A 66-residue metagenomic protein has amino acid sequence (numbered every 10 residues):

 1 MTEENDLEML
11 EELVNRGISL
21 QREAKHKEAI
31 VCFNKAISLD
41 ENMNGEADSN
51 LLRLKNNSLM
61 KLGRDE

Functional and structural regions predicted by a protein language model:
M1-E12: TPR-adjacent "capping" and linker segments in tetratricopeptide-repeat scaffold/adaptor proteins
